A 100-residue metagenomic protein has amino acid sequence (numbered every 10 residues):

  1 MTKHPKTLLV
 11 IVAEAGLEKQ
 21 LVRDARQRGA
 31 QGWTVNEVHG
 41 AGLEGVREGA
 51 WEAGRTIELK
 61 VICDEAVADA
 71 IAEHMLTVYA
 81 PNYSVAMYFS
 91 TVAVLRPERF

Functional and structural regions predicted by a protein language model:
M1-F100: Positively charged, small/polar-rich N-terminal and surface patches that mediate targeting and assembly and bind
